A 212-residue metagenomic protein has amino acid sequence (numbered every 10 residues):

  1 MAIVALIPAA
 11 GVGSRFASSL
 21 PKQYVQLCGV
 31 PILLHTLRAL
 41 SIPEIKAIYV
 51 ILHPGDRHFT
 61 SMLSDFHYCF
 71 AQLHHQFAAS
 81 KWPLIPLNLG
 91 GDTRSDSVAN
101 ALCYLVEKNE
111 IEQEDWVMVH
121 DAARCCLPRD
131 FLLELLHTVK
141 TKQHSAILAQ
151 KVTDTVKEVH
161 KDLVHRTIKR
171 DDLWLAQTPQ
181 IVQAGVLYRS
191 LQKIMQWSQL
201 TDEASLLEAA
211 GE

Functional and structural regions predicted by a protein language model:
A2-I3, I45, L84, Q113-E114 (+1 more regions): Local beta-strand N-terminus motif with an aromatic residue
A2-T60: N-terminal glycine-rich phosphate-binding loop and ensuing alpha1 helix
I7, L33, A101, H120-D121 (+2 more regions): Residue-level signal for inorganic ion chemistry
G11-G13, P54-D56, D92-T93, A122-C125 (+1 more regions): Short glycine-rich anion-binding loops that position phosphate/pyrophosphate groups of nucleotides and phosphorylated
P43-L84: Acidic donor-binding segment of Leloir-type glycosyltransferases
H67-E114: Short phosphate-binding loop-to-helix
Q113, C126-E212: Conserved core of the sugar-phosphate nucleotidyltransferase
V117: Short aromatic/hydrophobic "clamp" motif used to bind/position activated sugar donors
